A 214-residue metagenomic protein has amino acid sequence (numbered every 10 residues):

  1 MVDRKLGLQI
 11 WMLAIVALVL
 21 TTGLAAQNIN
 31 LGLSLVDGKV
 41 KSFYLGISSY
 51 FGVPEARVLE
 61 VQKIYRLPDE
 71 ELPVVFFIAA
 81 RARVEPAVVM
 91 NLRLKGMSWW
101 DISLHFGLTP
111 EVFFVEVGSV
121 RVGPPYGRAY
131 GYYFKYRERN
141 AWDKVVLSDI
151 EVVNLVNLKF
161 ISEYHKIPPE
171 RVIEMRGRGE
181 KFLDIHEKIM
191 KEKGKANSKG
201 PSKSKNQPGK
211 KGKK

Functional and structural regions predicted by a protein language model:
V2-M12: Bacterial N-terminal signal peptides that target proteins for export
D3-K5, T21, K205: A general, composition-driven signal for non-globular sequence regions
W11-T21: Bacterial N-terminal signal peptides
T22-A26: Sec/Tat signal peptide C-region and signal peptidase I cleavage site
Q27-K214: General marker for long, soluble alpha-helical cores
